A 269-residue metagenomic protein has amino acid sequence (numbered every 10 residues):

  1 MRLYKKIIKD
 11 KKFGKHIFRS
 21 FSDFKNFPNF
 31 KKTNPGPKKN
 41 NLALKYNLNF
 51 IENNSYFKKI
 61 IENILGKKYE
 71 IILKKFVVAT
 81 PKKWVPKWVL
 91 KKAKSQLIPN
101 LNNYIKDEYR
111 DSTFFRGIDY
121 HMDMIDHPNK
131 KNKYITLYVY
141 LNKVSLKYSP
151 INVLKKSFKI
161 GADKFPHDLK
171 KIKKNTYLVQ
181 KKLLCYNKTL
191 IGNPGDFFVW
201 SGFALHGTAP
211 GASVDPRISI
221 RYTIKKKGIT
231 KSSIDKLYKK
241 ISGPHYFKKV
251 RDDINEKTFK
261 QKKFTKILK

Functional and structural regions predicted by a protein language model:
M1-Y120: Non-heme Fe(II)-dependent double-stranded beta-helix
F13, F18, K159-I172, Y177 (+2 more regions): Non-heme Fe(II)/2-oxoglutarate
L44, I72-L73, K133, K147-S149 (+2 more regions): Residues that flank catalytic or metal-binding motifs in active/ligand-binding sites
Y46-N54, V77, H127-K130, L184-G192: Aromatic-acidic/polar surface patches that form glycan- and anion
N53-I60, L137, W200, A204: Alpha-helical packing segments of well-folded alpha/beta enzyme cores
E70-K75, T136, P150-V153, V199-W200: A structural signal for short, well-ordered beta-strand segments and their strand-loop junctions that often border
V77-A79, K83, I125, N142-L146 (+3 more regions): Short, solvent-exposed loop/turn segments at secondary-structure junctions
W88-T189, T230-L237: Catalytic core of non-heme Fe(II) oxygenases with the double-stranded beta-helix
